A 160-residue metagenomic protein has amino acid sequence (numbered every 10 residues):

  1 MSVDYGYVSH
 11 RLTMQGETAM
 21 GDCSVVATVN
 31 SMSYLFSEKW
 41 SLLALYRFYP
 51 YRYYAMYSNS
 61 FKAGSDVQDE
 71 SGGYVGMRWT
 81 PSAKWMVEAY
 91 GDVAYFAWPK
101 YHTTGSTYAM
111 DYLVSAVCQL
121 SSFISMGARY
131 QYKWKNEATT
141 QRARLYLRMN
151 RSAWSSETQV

Functional and structural regions predicted by a protein language model:
M1-V160: Exposed, low-structure sequence patches enriched in small/polar residues
